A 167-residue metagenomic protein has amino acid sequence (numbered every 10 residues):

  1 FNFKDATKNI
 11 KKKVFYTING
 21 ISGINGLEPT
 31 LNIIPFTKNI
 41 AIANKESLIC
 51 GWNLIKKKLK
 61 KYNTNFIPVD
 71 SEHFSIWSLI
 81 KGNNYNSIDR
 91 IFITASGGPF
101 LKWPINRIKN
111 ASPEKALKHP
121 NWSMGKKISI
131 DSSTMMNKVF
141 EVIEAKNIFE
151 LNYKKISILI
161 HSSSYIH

Functional and structural regions predicted by a protein language model:
F1-I24: N-terminal glycine-/serine-/threonine-rich beta1-alpha1-beta2 phosphate-ribose binding loop of Rossmann-like
F1-K4, I67, I156-L159: General small-molecule cofactor/ligand-binding pocket signal
F3-D5, K45-L48, S71-H73: Short, acidic/turn-prone active-site loops that include or flank metal/cofactor- and phosphate-binding residues
A6-T7, G26-L27, G51-W52, I166-H167: Short, well-ordered alpha-helical microsegments
K13, G20-I21, L27, L31-F36 (+1 more regions): Rossmann-like NAD(P)H-binding beta-loop-alpha module
I18-S22, A43-S47, V69, D131-T134 (+1 more regions): Glycine- and other small-residue-rich loops at beta-strand/loop junctions that grip anionic moieties
N39-I40: A short hydrophobic/small-residue beta-strand
Y85-H167: Internal nucleotide-binding/catalytic subdomain
